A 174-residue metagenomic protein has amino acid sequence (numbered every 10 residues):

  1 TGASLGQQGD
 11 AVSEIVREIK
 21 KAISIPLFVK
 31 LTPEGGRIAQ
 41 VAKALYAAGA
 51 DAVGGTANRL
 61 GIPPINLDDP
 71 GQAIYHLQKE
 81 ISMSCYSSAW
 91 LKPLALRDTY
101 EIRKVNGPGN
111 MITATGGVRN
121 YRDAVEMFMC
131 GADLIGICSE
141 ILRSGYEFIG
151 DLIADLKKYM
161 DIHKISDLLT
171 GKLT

Functional and structural regions predicted by a protein language model:
T1-A22, L31-T32: Metal-dependent enolase-superfamily TIM-barrel catalytic cores that perform enediolate-based chemistry
T1-D10, V41-A42, A48-P108, S144: Glycine/Thr-rich beta-alpha phosphate-binding loop at enzyme active sites
S4-Q8, K30-E34, S84-L91, T113-G117 (+1 more regions): Glycine- and other small-residue-rich loops at beta-strand/loop junctions that grip anionic moieties
V12-R17, A39-K43, T99-Y100, A124 (+2 more regions): Generic structural signal for well-ordered alpha-helices, preferentially at hydrophobic/aromatic core positions
K21-T32, K104-T115: Short beta-strand/loop segments at the ligand-binding rim of alpha/beta enzyme cores
L27, L31-L45, A57: Internal active-site segments that recognize and position negatively charged phosphoryl groups and nucleotide moieties
A48-P63, G117-V118, D123-D151: Glycine-rich phosphate-binding active-site loops on the catalytic face of alpha/beta enzymes
P63-M83, F128, S139-I165: C-terminal helical cap(s) of enzyme catalytic domains, especially alpha/beta-barrels
